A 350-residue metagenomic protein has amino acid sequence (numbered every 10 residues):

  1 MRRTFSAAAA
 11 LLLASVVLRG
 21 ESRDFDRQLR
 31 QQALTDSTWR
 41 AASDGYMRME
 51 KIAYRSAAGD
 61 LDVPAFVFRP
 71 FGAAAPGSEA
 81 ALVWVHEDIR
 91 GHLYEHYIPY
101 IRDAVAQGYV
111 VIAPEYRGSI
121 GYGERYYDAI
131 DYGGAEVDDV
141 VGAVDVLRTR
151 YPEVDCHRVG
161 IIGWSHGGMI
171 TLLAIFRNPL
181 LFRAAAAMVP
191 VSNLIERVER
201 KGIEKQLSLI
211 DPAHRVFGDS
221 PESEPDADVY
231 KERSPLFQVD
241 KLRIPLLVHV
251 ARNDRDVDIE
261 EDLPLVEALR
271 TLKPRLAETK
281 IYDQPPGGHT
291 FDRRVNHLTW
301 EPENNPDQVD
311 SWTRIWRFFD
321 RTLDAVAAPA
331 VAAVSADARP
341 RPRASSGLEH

Functional and structural regions predicted by a protein language model:
M1-T4, A8-D44, A332-H350: N-terminal targeting or regulatory segments adjacent to alpha/beta-hydrolase or S9 domains
R30-A75: N-terminal cap/lid segment of alpha/beta-hydrolase-fold proteins
I52-S56, P114-V331, R339-R343, L348-E349: Active-site-proximal cap/loop segments of hydrolase catalytic domains
F68, W84-V85, I162, H249: Short hydrophobic segments within beta-strands
R69, P76-E87: Short beta-strand element of the alpha/beta-hydrolase
H86-G91, S165: Active-site glycine-rich loops that stabilize anionic/oxyanionic intermediates across multiple enzyme folds
H92-E95, G121: Short N-terminal helix/helix-N-cap motif within the alpha/beta-hydrolase-1
E95-P114: Short amphipathic alpha-helix adjacent to the substrate-entry channel of hydrolases
